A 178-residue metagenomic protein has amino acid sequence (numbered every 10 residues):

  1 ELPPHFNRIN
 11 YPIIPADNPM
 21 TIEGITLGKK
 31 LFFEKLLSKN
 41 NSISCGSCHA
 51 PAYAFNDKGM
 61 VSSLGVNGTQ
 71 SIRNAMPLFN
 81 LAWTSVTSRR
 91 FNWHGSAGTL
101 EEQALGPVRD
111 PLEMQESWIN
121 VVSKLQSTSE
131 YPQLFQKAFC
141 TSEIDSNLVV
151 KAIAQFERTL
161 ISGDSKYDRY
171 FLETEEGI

Functional and structural regions predicted by a protein language model:
E1-I178: Periplasmic c-type cytochrome electron-transfer domains
